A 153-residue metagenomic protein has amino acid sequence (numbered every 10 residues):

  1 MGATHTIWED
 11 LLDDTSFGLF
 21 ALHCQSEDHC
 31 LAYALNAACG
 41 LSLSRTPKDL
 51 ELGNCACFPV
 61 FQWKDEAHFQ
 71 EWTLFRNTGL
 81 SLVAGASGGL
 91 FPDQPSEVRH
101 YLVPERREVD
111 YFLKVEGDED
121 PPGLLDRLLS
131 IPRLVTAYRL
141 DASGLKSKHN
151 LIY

Functional and structural regions predicted by a protein language model:
M1-W8, S87-E97: Short N-terminal or domain-adjacent regulatory/targeting segments
H5-D13, E97-R107: Short, flexible, solvent-exposed loop/turn segments with mixed acidic/basic and small polar residues
E9-S26: Terminal, regulation- and interaction-focused segments at domain boundaries
S16-L19, R107-F112: Short, surface-exposed beta-edge/turn micro-motifs
H23-W63: Aromatic- and glycine-enriched beta-alpha-beta binding-site module
S26-Y33, A67-E71, E119-L125: Short, surface-exposed beta-strand/loop "edge" segments at domain boundaries and coil↔beta transitions
L52-P95: Surface-exposed, low-hydrophobicity interaction/linker segments
H100, D110-Y153: Glycine-rich, aromatic-bearing surface loops/beta-hairpins
